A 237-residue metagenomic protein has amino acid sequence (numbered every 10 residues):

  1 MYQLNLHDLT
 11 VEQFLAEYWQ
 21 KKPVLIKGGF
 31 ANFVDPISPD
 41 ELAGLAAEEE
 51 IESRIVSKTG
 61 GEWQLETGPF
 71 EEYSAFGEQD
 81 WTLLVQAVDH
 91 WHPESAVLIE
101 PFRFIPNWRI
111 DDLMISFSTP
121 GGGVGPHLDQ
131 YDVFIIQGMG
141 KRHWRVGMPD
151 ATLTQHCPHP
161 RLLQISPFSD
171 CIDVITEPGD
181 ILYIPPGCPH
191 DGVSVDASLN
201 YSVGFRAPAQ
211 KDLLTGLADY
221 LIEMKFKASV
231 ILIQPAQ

Functional and structural regions predicted by a protein language model:
M1-E17, F30-D180, C188-K227, P235: Active-site region of the double-stranded beta-helix
Q20-P23: Non-catalytic, conserved peripheral segments adjacent to functional cores
Y183: Conserved beta-strand-loop-short alpha-helix elements that form and flank the Mn2+/Mg2+-coordinating active site
